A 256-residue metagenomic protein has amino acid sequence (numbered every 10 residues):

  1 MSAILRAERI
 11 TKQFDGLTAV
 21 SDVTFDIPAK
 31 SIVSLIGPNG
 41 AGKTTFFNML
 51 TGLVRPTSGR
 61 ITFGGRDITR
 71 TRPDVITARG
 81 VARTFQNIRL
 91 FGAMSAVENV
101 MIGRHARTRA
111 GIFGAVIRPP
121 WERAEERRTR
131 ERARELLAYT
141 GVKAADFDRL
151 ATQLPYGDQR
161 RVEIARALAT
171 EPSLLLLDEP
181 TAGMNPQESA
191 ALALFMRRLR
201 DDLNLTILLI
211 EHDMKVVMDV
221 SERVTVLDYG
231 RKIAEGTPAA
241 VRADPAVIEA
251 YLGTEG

Functional and structural regions predicted by a protein language model:
S2-G256: Glycine-rich phosphate-binding loops of nucleotide-dependent enzymes
